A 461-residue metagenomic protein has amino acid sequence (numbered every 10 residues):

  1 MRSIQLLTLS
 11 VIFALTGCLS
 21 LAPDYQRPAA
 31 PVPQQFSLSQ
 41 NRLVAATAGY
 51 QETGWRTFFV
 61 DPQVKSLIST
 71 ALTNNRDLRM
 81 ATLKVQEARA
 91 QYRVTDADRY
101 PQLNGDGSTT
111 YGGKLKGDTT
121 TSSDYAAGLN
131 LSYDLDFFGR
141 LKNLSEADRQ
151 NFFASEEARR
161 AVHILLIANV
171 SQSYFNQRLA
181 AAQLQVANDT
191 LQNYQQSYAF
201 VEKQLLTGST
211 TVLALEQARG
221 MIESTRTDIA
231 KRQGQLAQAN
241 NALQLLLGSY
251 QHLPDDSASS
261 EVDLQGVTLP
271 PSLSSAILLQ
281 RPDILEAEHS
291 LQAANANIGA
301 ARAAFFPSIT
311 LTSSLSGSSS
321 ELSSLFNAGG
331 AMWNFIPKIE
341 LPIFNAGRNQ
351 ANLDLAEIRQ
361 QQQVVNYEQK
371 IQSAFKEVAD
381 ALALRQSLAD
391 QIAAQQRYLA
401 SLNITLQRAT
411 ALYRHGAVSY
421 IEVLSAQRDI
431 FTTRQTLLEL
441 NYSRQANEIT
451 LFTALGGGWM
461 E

Functional and structural regions predicted by a protein language model:
R2-T73, R149, Q233-L279, E321 (+1 more regions): Terminal intrinsically disordered/low-complexity segments used for targeting and assembly
R42-A46, Y50-V60, S69, S108-N130 (+5 more regions): Small/polar, glycine/serine/threonine/aspartate-rich low-complexity segments that form flexible
M80, D96-A97, L135-H163, L213 (+7 more regions): Sec/SRP-type N-terminal targeting helices
L141, E157-L273, L384, L388 (+2 more regions): Periplasmic alpha-helical coiled-coil/stalk elements that build and connect Gram-negative outer-membrane
L205-S209, Y413-A417, A454-G458: A short glycine-centered flexible hinge/capping loop motif at secondary-structure junctions
G208-T211, A374, A381, G416-Y420: Alpha-helical heptad-repeat coiled-coil segments that mediate oligomerization/polymerization in large
T211-L213, S419-E439: Short terminal targeting/anchoring segments
